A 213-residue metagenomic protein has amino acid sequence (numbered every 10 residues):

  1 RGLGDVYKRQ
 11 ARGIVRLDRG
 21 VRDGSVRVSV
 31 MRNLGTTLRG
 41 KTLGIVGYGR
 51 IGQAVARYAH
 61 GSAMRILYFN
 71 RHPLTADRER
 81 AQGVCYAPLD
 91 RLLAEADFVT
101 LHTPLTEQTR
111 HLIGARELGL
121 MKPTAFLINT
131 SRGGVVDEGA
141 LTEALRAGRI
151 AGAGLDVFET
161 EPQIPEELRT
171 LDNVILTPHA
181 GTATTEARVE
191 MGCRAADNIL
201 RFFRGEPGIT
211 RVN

Functional and structural regions predicted by a protein language model:
R1, R12, T36, A87 (+4 more regions): Structured loop/turn residues at beta-strand edges in well-structured enzyme cores
G2-Y7: Short, small-residue-biased leader/transition segments that mark boundaries at the very start of proteins
R9-L34, E190, R194, R201: A charged, well-structured terminal subsegment
R12-G13, Y58, E117, K122 (+2 more regions): Short, cationic motifs built from Arg/Lys/His that form the positively charged side of catalytic pockets
I14-V26, A63-M64, I128, I164 (+1 more regions): Mobile beta-alpha loop/short-helix "lid" or hinge segments that flank ligand
V30-P123: Rossmann-like dinucleotide/phosphate-binding beta-alpha-beta segment
T124-N213: Rossmann-like dinucleotide-binding domain for NAD(H)/NADP(H)
